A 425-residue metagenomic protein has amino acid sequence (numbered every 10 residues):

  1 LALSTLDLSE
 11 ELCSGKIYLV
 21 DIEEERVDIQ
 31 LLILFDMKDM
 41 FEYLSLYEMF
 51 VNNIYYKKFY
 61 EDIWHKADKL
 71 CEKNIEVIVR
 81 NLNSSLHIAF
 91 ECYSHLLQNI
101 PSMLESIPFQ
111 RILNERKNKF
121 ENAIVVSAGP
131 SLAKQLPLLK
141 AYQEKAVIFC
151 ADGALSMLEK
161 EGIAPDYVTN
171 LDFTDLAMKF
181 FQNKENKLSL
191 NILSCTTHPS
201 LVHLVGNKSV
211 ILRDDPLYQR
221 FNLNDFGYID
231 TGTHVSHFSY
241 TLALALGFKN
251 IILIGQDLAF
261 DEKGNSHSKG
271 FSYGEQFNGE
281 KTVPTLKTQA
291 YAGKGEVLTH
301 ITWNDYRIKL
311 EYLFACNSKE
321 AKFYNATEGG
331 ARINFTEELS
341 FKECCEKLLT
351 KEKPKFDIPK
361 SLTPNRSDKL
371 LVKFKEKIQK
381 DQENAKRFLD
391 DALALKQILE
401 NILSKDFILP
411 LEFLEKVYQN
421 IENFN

Functional and structural regions predicted by a protein language model:
L1-V125, P130-V147, M157-K160, L176-L188 (+2 more regions): N-terminal donor/sugar-recognition subdomains of glycan-related enzymes, prototypically the membrane-proximal stem
L6, L136-P137, K160-I163, N170 (+6 more regions): Short acidic, glycine/serine/threonine-rich loops at helix termini
C13-Y18, V147-C150, A164-T174, L190-L193 (+3 more regions): Short hydrophobic/aromatic-enriched beta-strand-loop microsegments
F120-V125, P165-D166, L217-Y228, K287-L298: Short, basic, glycine/proline-bearing loop/turn elements
C150, I192, I251-G255, E262 (+1 more regions): A structural signal for short, well-ordered beta-strand segments and their strand-loop junctions that often border
A154-L155, G162-D172, A243-H267, N425: Glycine-rich phosphate/pyrophosphate-binding loops and their adjacent beta-strand/loop elements at enzyme active sites
P199-L258: Active-site/ligand-binding-proximal alpha/beta "capping" segment
N265-L313: Phosphate-binding loop/pocket of nucleotide- and phosphate-handling active sites
